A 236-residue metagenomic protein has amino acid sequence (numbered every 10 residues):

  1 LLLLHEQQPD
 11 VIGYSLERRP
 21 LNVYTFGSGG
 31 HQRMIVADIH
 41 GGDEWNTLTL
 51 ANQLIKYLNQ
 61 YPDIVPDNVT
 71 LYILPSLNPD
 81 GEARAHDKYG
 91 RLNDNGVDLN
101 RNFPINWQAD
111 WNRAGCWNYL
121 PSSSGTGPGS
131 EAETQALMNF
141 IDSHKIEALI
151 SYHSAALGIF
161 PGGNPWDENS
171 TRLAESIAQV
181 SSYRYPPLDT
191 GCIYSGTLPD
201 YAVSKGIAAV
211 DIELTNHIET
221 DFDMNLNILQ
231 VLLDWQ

Functional and structural regions predicted by a protein language model:
L1-L21: Short glycine- and acidic-rich boundary segments immediately preceding or forming the N-terminal edge of structured
P9, V23, I73, L149 (+2 more regions): Conserved beta-strand scaffold positions in the cores of enzyme catalytic domains, especially in NTP/NDP-utilizing
S15-E17, G127-A132, C192: Conserved phosphate-coordination/catalytic loops
N22-H31: Short beta-strand-to-loop junctions in surface cap/lid or active-site-entrance loops
G30-M34, W45-V180, I207: Active-site/substrate-binding loop(s) of hydrolase catalytic cores
I35-G41: Glycine-rich His-Gly loop
I39, L77, S154, L214-H217: Active-site metal-binding loops of divalent metal-dependent hydrolases
L149, G158-E168, R172, D189-Q236: Active-site-adjacent mobile loop/cap segments within catalytic or ligand-binding domains
